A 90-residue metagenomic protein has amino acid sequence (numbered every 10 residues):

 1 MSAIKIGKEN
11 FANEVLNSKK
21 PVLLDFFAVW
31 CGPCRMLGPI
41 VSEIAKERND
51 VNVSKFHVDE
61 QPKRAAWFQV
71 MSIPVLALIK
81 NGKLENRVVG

Functional and structural regions predicted by a protein language model:
I4-K8, F26, L37-K63, V70: Thiol-based oxidoreductase modules, predominantly thioredoxin-like and allied folds used for disulfide exchange
K5, V22, R87: Conserved beta-strand positions that form and line the central face of beta-propeller blades
F11: Substrate-binding pocket helix/loop in short-chain dehydrogenase/reductase
N17-F27: Short active-site neighborhood of thiol/selenol oxidoreductases, capturing the structured segment around
P21, P39, P74-L76: Short, proline-centered helix/strand-breaking motifs
C31-C34: Short cysteine clusters
S72-G90: Non-catalytic, surface beta->alpha helical segment in thiol-disulfide oxidoreductase systems
